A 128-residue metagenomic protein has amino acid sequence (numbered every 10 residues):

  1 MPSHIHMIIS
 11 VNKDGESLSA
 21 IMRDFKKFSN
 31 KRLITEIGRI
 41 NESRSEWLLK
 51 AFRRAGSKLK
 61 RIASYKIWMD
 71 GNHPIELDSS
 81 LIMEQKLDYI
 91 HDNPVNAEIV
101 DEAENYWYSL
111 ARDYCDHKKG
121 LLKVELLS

Functional and structural regions predicted by a protein language model:
M1-S128: Short catalytic/metal-binding and nucleic-acid-binding patches
